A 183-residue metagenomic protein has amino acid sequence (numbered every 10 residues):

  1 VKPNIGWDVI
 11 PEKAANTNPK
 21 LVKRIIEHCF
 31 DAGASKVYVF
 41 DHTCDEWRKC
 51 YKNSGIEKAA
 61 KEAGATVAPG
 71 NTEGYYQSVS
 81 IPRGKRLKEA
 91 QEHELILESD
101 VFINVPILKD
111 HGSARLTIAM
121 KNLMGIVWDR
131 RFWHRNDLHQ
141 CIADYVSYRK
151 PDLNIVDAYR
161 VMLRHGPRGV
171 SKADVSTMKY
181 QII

Functional and structural regions predicted by a protein language model:
K2-I183: N-terminal and secondary-structure boundary signal
